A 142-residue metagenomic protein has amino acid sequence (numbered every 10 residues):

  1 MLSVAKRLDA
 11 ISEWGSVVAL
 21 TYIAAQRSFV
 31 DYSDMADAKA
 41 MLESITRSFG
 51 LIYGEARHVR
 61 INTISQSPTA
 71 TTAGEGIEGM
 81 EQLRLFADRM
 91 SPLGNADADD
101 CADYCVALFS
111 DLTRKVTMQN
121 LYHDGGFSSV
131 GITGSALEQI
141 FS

Functional and structural regions predicted by a protein language model:
M1-L8, I45-T46, Y104, L108: Hydrophobic positions on the long internal alpha-helix of Rossmann-like NAD(P)-dependent oxidoreductase domains
R7, S110-R114, I132: Generic structural signal for alpha-helix termini and adjacent loop/cap motifs
D9-E55, Q66-A70, G94: Catalytic loop of short-chain dehydrogenase/reductase
W14, E55-R60, V116-M118: Short, small/polar-rich loop/turn modules that mediate ligand/substrate recognition or access, typified
F29-V30, Q119, I132-T133: Short glycine-/acidic-enriched loop or helix-start segments at secondary-structure transitions that form or flank
A56, T63-M90, D100, G131-S142: A glycine/serine/threonine-rich, flexible loop-to-helix segment that serves as the NAD(P) cofactor-binding "lid"
T63, E81-V116, L121-G125: C-terminal helical subdomain
S128: Residues immediately C-terminal
